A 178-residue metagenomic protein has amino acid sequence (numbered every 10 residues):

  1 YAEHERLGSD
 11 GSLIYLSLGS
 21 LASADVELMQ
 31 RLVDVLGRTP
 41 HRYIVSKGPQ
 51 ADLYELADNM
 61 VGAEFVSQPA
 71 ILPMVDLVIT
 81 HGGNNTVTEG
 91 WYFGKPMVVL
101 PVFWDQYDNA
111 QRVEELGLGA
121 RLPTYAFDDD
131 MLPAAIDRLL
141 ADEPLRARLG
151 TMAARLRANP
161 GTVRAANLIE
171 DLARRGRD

Functional and structural regions predicted by a protein language model:
Y1-L77: Donor-nucleotide binding loops and adjacent catalytic segments primarily of GT-B fold Leloir glycosyltransferases
L21-S23, G62, L100-W104, P123-A126: Short, contiguous acidic/charged loop-to-helix segments that flank catalytic cores in large enzymes
E27-L28, N109, G161: Residues at alpha-helix caps and immediate loop-helix transition turns in enzyme cores, especially N- and C-cap
E64-R112: A donor-sugar binding/catalytic signature common to diverse glycosyltransferases and related nucleotide-sugar
W104-A135: Change "using UDP/GDP/dTDP sugars" to "using nucleotide sugars
D129-D178: C-terminal amphipathic helix plus adjacent low-complexity, charged tail appended to glycosyltransferase catalytic
